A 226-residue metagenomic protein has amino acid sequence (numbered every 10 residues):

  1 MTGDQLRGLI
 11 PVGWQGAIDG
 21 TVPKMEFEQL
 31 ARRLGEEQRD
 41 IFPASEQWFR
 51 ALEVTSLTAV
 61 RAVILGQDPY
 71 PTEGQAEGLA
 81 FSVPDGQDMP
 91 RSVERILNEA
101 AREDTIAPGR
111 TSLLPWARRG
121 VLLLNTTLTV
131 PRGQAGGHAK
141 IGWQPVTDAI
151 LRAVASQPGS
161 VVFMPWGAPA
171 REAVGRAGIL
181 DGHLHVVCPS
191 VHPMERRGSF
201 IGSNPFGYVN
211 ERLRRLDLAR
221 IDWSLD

Functional and structural regions predicted by a protein language model:
M1-G3: Sequence termini and other peripheral, non-core segments
V12-R212, A219-D226: A polyanion-binding, active-site-adjacent surface
